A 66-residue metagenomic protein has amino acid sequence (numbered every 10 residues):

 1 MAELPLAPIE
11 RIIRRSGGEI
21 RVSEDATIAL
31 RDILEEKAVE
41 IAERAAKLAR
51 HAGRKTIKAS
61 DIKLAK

Functional and structural regions predicted by a protein language model:
M1-K66: Histone-fold and other basic nucleic-acid-binding segments
